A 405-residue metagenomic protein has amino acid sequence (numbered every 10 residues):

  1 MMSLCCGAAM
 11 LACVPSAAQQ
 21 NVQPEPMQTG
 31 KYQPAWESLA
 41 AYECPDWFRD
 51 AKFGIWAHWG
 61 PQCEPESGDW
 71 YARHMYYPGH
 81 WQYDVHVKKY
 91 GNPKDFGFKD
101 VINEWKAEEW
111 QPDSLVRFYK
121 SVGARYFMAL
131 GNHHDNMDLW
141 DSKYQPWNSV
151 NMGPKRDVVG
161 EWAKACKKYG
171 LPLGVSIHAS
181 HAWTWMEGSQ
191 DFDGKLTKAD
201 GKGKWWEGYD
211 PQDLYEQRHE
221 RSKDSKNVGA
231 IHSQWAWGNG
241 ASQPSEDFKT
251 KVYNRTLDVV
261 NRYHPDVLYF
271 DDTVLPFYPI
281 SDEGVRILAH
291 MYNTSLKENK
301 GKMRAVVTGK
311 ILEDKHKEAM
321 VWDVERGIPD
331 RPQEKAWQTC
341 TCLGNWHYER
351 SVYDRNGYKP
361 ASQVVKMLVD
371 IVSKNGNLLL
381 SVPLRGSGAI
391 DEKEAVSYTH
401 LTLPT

Functional and structural regions predicted by a protein language model:
S3-A12: Bacterial N-terminal signal peptides
Q19-L401: Mature catalytic domains of secreted/periplasmic carbohydrate-active enzymes
